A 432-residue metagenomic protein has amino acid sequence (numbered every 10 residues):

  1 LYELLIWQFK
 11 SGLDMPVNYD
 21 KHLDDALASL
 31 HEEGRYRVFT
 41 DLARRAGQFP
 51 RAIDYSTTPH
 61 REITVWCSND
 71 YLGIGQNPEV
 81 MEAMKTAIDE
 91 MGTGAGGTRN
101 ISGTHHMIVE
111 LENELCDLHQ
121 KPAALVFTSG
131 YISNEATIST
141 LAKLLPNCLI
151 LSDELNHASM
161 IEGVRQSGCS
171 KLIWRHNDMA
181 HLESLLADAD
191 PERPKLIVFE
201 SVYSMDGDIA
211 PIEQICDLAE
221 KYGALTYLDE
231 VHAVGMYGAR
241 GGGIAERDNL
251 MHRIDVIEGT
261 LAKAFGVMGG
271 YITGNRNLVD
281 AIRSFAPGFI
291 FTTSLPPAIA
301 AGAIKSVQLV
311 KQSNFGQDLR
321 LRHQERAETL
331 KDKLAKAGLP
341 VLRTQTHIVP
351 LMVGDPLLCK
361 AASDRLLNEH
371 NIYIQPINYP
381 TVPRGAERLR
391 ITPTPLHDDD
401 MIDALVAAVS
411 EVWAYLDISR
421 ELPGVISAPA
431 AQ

Functional and structural regions predicted by a protein language model:
K10-G12, I74, P78, E82-T86 (+4 more regions): PLP-dependent enzyme catalytic core of the Aspartate aminotransferase-like
P16-M91, A224: N-terminal "arm"/small-domain region of PLP-dependent enzymes with the aminotransferase-like
D70, L172, H176-L228: Active-site phosphate-binding strand-loop segment of PLP-dependent enzymes
M81-S129: Conserved N-terminal alpha-helix of the aminotransferase class I/II PLP-enzyme fold
I138-A158: Conserved PLP-anchoring active-site segment centered on the Schiff-base-forming lysine
G223, E230, G243-L261, D280-S284: Conserved active-site segment immediately N-terminal to the catalytic lysine that forms the internal aldimine
E258, A264-L334, L339-L342: PLP-dependent aminotransferase class I/II
Q317-E328, A335-N371, G385-A386, P393-P395 (+2 more regions): Conserved PLP-binding catalytic core of the aspartate aminotransferase-like
